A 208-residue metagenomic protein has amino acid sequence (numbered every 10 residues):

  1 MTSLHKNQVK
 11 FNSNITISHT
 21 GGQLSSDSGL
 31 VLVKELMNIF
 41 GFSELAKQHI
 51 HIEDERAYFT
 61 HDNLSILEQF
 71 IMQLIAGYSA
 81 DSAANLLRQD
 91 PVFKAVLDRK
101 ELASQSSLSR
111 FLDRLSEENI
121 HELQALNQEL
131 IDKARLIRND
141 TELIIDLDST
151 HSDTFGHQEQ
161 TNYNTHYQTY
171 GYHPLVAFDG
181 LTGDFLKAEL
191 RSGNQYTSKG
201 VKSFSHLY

Functional and structural regions predicted by a protein language model:
M1-Y170, P174-Y208: Dynamic "connector" segments at or just before major functional cores
